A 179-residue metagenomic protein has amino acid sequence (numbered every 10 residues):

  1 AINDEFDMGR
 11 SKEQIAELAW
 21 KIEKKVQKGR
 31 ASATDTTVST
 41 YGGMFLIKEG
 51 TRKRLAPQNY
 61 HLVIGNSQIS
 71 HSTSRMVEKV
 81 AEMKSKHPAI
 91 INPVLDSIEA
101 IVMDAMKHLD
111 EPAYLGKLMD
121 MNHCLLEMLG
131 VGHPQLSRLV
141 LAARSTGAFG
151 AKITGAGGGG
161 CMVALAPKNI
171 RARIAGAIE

Functional and structural regions predicted by a protein language model:
A1-I2: Membrane-interfacial alpha-helical segments at the cytosolic side of multi-pass membrane proteins
E5-G9, E17-R30, T36-I153, A164-E179: C-terminal nucleotide
G157-G159: Glycine-rich nucleotide-binding loop
